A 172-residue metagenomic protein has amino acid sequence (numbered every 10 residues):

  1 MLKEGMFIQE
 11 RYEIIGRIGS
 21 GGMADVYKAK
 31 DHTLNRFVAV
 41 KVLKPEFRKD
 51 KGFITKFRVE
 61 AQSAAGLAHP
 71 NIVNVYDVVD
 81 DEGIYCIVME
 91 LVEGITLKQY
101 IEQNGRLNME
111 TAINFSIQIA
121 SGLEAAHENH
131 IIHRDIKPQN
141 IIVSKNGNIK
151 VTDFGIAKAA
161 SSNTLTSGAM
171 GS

Functional and structural regions predicted by a protein language model:
I14-G21, V26: Protein kinase glycine-rich loop
K30-F37: Conserved N-lobe loop of protein kinases adjacent to the ATP-binding glycine-rich P-loop
K44-G66: AlphaC helix of the eukaryotic protein kinase fold
V78: Activation-segment/catalytic-loop signature of the eukaryotic protein kinase fold
E82-T96, Y100: Conserved short submotifs of the Hanks-type protein kinase catalytic core that shape the nucleotide-binding pocket
F115-S116: Activation segment signature within eukaryotic-like protein kinase domains
I119-I131: Protein kinase catalytic-loop region centered on the HRD/HxD motif
